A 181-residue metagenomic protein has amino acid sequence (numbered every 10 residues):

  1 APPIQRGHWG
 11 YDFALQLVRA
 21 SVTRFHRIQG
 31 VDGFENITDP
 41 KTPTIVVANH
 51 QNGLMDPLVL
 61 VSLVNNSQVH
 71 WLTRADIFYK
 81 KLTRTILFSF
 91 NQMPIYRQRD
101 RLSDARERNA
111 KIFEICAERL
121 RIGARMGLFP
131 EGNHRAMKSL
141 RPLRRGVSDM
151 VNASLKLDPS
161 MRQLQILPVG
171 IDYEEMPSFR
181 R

Functional and structural regions predicted by a protein language model:
A1-P3: Short, contiguous pre-domain boundary segments
R6-R181: Soluble catalytic domains of membrane acyltransferases
